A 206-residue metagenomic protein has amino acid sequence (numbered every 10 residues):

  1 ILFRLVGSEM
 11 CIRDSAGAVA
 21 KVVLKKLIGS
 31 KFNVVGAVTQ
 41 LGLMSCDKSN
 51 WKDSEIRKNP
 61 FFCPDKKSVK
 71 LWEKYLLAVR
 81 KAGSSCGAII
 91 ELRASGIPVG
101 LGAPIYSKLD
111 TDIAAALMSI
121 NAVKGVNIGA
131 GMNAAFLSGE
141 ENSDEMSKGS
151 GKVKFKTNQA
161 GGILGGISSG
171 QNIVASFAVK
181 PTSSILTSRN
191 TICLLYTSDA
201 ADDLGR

Functional and structural regions predicted by a protein language model:
I1-G7, I12, Y196-G205: Single conserved hydrophobic/aromatic residue that forms the stacking wall/gate of nucleotide- or nucleobase-binding
R4, S8-E9, R13-I105: Glycine-rich, mobile lid/loop segments that gate access to catalytic sites or pores
D14-V22, D112, N172, R206: Short amphipathic alpha-helical face segments that pack within enzyme cores and frequently flank/anchor catalytic
K31-F32, G125, G205: Secondary-structure boundary/capping signal
K48, T191, A200-L204: Short linear motifs in intrinsically disordered/low-complexity regions
I56-V69, S169-V179, D199: Short charge-dense sequence patches
G83-C86, I90-L195: Glycine-rich anion/phosphate-binding loop at the beta-strand->alpha-helix junction
